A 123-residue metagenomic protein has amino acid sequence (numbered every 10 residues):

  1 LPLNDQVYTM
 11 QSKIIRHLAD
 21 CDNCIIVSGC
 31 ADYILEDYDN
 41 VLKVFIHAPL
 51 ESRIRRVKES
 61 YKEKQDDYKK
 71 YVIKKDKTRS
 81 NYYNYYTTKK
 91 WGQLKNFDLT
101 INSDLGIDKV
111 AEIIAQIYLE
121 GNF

Functional and structural regions predicted by a protein language model:
L1-N23, E63: ATP-dependent small-molecule kinase phosphotransfer cores that center on conserved nucleotide phosphate-binding segments
D5, K64-D108: Small-molecule kinase domains that catalyze NTP-dependent phosphoryl transfer to phosphate-bearing small molecules
L18, I34-D37: RNA pseudouridine synthases
C21-D22, Y38-N40, F97: Short, well-ordered alpha-helix to beta-strand connector turns
G29, Y33, H47-E51, E63 (+1 more regions): Long, contiguous binding/interaction regions
D37-K75: Conserved phosphate-donor/acceptor-positioning beta-strand/loop module used by diverse small-molecule
G121-F123: C-terminal helical "lid" subdomain and adjoining coupling/linker elements of P-loop NTPases
